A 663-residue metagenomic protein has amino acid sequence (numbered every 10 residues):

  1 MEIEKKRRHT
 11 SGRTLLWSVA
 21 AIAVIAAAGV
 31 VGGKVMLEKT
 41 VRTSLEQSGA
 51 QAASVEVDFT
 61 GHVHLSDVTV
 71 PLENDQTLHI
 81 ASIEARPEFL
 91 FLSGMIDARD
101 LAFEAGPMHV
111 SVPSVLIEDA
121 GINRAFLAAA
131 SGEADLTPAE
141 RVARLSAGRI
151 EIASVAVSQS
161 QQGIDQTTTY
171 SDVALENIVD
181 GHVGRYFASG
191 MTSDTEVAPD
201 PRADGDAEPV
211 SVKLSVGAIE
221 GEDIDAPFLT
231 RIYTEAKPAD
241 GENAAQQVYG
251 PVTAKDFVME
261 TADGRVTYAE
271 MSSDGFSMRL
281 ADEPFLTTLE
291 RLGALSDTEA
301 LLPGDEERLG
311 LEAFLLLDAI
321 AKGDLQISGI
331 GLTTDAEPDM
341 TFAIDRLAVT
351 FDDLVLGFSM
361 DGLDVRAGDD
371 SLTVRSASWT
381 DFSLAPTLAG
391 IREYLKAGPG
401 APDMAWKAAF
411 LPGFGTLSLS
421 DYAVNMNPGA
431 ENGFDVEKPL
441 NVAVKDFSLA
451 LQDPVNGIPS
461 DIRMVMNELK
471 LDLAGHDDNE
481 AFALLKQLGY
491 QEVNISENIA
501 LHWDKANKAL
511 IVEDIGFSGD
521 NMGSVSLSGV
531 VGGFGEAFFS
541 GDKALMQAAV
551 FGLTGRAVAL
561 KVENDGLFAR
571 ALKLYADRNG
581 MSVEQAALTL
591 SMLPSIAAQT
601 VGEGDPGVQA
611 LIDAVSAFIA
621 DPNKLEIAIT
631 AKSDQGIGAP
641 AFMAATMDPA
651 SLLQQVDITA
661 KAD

Functional and structural regions predicted by a protein language model:
E2-S48: N-terminal type II signal-anchor transmembrane helix that functions as the membrane-insertion/stop-transfer segment
G29, G33-D663: Glycine-rich, small/hydroxylated-residue low-complexity segments
